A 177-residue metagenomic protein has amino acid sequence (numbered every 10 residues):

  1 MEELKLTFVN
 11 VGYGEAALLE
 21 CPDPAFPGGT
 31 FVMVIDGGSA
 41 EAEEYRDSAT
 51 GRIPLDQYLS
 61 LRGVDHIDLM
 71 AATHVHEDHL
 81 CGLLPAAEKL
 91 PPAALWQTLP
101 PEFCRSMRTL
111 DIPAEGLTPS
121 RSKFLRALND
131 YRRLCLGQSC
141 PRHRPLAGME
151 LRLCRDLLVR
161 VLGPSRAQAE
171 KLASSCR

Functional and structural regions predicted by a protein language model:
M1-D65: Conserved beta-strand hairpin/beta-sheet module of binuclear metal-dependent hydrolase folds, prominently
M1-K5, L80-R177: Flexible, acidic/histidine-containing loops and adjacent segments that form or flank the divalent-metal
V11, D36-A40, V75, L99 (+2 more regions): Active-site metal-binding loops of divalent metal-dependent hydrolases
V32, D68, A93: Conserved acidic residues
M33, D56, A71-A72, A86 (+1 more regions): Functionally constrained cores in energy, signaling, and assembly domains
I67-D78: Metallo-beta-lactamase
